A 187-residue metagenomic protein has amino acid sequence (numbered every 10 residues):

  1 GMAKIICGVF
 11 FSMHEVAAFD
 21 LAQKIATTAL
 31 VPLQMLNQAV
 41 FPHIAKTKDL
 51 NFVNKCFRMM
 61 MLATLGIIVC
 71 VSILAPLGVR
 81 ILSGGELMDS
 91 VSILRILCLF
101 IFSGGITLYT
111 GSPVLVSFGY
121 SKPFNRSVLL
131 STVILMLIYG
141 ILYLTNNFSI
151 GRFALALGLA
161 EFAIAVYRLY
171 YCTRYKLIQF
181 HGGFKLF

Functional and structural regions predicted by a protein language model:
I5, V9, T28, P32-M35 (+4 more regions): Membrane-embedded alpha-helical segments of multi-pass transporters/permeases
I5-T27, M88-S92, I150-L155: Interfacial/gating helices of multi-pass transporter permease domains
F10-M13, T47, S117-F118, L144-N147: Helix-loop interface residues and adjacent transmembrane-helix termini in multi-pass membrane transporters, primarily
H14-E15, A75-R80, K122, T132-V166 (+1 more regions): Membrane-interface helix-loop junctions in multi-pass transport and translocation proteins
F19-Q38, I67, L97-G104: Transmembrane helix-bundle signature of multi-pass secondary active exporters and lipid flippases
A26-L50, G111-S117: Helix-loop junctions and terminal segments of transmembrane helices in multi-pass membrane transport/translocation
N51-M61, L94, V114-I138, G158: Alpha-helical transmembrane segments of multi-pass membrane transporters/permeases
L74-G105, N147, G151: Interfacial segments at transmembrane-helix termini and the short loops linking adjacent helices
